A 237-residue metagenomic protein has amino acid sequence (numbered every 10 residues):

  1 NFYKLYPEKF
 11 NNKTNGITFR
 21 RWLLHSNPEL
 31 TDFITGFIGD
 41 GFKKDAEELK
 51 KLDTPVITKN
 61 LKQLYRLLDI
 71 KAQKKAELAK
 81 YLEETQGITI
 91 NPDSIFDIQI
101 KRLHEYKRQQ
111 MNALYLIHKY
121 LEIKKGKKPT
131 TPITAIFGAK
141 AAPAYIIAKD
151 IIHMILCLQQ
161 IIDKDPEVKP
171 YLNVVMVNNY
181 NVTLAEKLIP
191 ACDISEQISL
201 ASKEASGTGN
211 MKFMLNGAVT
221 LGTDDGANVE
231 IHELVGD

Functional and structural regions predicted by a protein language model:
L5-E8, I98, E105, K169 (+3 more regions): Short, well-structured alpha-helical interface segments that form or flank functional binding sites
Y6-K9, T14-T54, P190-A191, I198-D237: Catalytic binding pocket for nucleotide-activated donors in carbohydrate/polymer assembly enzymes
R20, L24, L64-L68, Y106 (+6 more regions): Hydrophobic alpha-helical scaffolding
L23-T89, D93: Extended, charge-enriched "interface" segments that sit outside catalytic cores
A72-A185: Long, K/E/R/D-enriched contiguous segments that form extended
P170-Y171, D193-E196: Short, basic, glycine/proline-bearing loop/turn elements
